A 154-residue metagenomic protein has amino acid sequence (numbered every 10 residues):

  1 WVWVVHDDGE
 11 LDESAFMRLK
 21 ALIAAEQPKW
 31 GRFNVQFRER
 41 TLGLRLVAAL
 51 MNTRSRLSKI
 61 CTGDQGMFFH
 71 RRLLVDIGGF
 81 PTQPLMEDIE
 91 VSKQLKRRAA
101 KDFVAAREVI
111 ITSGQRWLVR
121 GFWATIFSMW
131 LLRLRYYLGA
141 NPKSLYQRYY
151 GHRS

Functional and structural regions predicted by a protein language model:
W1-E10: Short beta-strand-to-loop acidic/aromatic patch adjacent to the donor-nucleotide binding site
V4, G31-N34, A106-E108, T112-S113: Short glycine/serine/threonine-enriched helix-capping/active-site loop that flanks the nucleotide-sugar donor pocket
G9-D12, E90: A short, conserved beta-strand element in the Rossmann-like catalytic core that flanks the donor/metal-binding loop
E13-G43: Conserved donor NDP-sugar-binding/catalytic core segment of glycosyltransferases
I60-F69, V109-I110: Short glycine- and hydrophobic/aromatic-rich loop-to-beta-strand nucleating segment in the catalytic cores
G66-V75, T82, K143-S154: Short linear elements at protein peripheries
L73-I77, Q83-V104: A short, conserved alpha-helix in the catalytic core of glycosyltransferases
K93-S154: Hydrophobic helical membrane-anchoring modules
